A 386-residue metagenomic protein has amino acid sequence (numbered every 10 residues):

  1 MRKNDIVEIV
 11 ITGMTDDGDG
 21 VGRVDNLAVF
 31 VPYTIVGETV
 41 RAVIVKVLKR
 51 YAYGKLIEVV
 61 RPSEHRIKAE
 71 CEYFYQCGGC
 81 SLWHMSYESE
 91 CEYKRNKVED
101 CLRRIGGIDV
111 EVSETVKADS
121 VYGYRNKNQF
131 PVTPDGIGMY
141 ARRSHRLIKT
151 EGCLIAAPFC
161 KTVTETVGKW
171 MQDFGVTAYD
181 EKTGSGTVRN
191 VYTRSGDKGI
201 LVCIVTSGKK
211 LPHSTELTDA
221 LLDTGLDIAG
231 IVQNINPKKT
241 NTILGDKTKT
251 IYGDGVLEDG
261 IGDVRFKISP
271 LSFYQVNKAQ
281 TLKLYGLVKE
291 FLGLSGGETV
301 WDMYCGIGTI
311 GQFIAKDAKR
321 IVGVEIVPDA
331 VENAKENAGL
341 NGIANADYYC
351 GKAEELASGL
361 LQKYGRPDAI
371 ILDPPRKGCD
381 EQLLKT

Functional and structural regions predicted by a protein language model:
M1-Y73, G106, E355: Terminal RNA-binding accessory module
R2-E8, D16, K209-T386: Rossmann-like S-adenosyl-L-methionine
G20-D25, G138-R142, V205, A334: Short, acidic/hydrophobic/Gly-rich beta-strand patch recurrent on exposed beta strands that often constitutes part
G22, G37, C80, V191 (+1 more regions): Residue-level signal for inorganic ion chemistry
V43-V47, P131-T133, R194-G196: Short beta-strand micro-motifs enriched in acidic
I57-A69, Y75-A178, D197, L211: Extended interfacial segments that mediate partner engagement and assembly in macromolecular machines
N190-K210: Carbohydrate-binding surface patches
